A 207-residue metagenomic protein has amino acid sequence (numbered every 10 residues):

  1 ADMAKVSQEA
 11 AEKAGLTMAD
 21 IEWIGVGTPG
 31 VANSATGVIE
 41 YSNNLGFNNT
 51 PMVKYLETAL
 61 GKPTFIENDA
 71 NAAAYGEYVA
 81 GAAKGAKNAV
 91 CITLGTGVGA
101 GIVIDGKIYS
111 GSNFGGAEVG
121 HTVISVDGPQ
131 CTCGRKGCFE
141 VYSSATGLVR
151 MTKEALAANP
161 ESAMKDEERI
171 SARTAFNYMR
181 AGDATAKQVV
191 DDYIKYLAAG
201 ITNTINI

Functional and structural regions predicted by a protein language model:
A1-W23, N33-T36, V53-T64, G76-K87 (+2 more regions): ATP-binding/phosphotransfer module of carbohydrate and carboxylate kinases, centering on a glycine-rich
G25-P29, C91-G97, G101-V103: Short beta-strand segments
G30-S34, A72-A74, G99: Short, active-site-adjacent cap segments at secondary-structure transitions
I39-L45: Short glycine-enriched, charge-decorated loop/helix-capping segments at active-site entrances that position
E40, Y109-S110: Generic structural signal for well-ordered beta-strand positions
N48-N49: Short catalytic helix/loop segments, enriched in acidic residues and glycine and frequently bearing histidine
I66-A70: Short loop/edge segments at beta-strand edges and connector loops that shape dinucleotide/nucleotide cofactor-binding
G115-E118: Structural signature of FAD isoalloxazine-binding scaffolds in flavoprotein oxidoreductases
